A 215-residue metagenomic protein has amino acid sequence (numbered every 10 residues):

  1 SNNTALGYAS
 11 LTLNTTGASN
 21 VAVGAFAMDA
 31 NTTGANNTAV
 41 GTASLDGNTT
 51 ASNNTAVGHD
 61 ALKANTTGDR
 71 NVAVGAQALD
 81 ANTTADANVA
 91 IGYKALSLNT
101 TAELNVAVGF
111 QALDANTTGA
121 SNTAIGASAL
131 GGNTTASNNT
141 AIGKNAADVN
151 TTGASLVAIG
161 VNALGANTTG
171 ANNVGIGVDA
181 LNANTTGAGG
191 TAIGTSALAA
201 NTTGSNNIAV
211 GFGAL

Functional and structural regions predicted by a protein language model:
S1-L215: Glycine- and small/polar-enriched repetitive beta-structure motifs of secreted/surface proteins
